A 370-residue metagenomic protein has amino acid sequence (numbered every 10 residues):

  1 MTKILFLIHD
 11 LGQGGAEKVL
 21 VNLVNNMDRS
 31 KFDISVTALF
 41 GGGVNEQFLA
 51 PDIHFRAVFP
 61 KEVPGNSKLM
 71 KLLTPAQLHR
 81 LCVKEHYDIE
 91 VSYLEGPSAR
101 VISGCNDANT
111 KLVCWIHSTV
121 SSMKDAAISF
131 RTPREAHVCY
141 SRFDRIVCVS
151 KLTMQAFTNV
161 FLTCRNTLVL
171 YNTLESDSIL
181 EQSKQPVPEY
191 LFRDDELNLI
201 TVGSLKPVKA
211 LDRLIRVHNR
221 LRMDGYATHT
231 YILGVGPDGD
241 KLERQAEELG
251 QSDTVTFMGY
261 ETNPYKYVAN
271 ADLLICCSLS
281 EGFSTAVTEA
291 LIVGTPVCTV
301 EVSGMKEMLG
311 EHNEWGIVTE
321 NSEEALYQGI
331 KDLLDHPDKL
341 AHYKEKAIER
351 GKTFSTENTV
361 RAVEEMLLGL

Functional and structural regions predicted by a protein language model:
F6-G14, K18-N22, N26-L69, T167: N-terminal strand-loop element at the rim of the active site of nucleotide-sugar-dependent glycosyltransferases
G14-N22, L197-R220, Y226, P237-E243: A conserved mid-protein helix/loop that constitutes part of the nucleotide-sugar donor-binding site
L69-T74, K111, V120-R142: Nucleotide-sugar donor phosphate/pyrophosphate-binding loop at the beta->alpha transition of glycosyltransferases
S92-S98, I116: Short His-centered aromatic/hydrophobic patch
V101-I102, S141-V169, L174-S178: A short, active-site helix/loop in glycosyltransferases that binds the activated sugar's phosphate group
Y260, L279: Aromatic "clamp/platform" in nucleotide-sugar-dependent glycosyltransferases that forms part of the donor/acceptor
P296-T299: Short hydrophobic beta-strand element within catalytic cores of glycosyltransferases and related nucleotide-activated
E311-E323, D332-P337: Conserved acidic donor-binding segment of nucleotide-sugar-dependent glycosyltransferases
